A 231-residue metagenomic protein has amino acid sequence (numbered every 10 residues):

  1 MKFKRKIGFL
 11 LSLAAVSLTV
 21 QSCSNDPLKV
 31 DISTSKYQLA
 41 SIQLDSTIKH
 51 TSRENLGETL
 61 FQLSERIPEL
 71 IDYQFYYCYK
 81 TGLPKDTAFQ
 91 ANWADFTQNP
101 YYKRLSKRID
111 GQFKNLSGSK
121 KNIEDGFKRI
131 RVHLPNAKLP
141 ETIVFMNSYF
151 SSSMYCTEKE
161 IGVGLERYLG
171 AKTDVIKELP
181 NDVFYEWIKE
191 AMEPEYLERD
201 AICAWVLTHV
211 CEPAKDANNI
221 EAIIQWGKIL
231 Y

Functional and structural regions predicted by a protein language model:
K2-L10: Bacterial N-terminal signal peptides that target proteins for export
F9, V30, N147-Y149: Residue-level detector of functional hotspots within protein domains
S12-A15: Intrinsically disordered, low-complexity segments
T19-S22: C-terminal motif of bacterial Sec signal peptides marking the signal peptidase cleavage site
S24-D95, P100: N-terminal mature-domain "stem" immediately C-terminal to a signal peptide or N-terminal signal-anchor/transmembrane
N92-Y231: Acidic/His-rich structured neighborhood in mature extracellular/periplasmic domains
